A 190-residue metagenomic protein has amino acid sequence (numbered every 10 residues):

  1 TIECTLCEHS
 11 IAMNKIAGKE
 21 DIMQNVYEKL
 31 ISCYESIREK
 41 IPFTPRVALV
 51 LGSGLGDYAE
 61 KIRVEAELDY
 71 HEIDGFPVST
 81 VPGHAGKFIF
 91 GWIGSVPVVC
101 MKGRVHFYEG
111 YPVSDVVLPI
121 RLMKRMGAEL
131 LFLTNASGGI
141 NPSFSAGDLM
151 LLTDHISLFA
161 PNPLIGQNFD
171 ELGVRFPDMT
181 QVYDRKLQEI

Functional and structural regions predicted by a protein language model:
T1-K15: Intrinsically disordered, low-complexity segments enriched in serine/proline and basic residues
M23-Q181: Metabolite-binding pocket within alpha/beta catalytic cores that recognizes anionic/polar moieties
V182-I190: Active-site rim beta-loop-alpha module in soluble metabolic enzymes
